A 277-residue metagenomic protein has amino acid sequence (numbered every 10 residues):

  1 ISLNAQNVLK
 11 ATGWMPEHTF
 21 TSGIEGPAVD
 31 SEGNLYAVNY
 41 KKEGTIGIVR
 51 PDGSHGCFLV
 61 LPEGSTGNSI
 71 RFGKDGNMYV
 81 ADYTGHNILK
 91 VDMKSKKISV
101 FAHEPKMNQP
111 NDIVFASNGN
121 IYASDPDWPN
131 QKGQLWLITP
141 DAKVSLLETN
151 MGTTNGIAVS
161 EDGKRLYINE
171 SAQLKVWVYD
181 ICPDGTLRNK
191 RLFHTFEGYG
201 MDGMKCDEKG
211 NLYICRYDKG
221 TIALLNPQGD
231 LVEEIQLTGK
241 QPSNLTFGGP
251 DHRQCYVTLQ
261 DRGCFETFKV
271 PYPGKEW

Functional and structural regions predicted by a protein language model:
L3-T21, K190-R191: A short helix->beta-strand "capping" segment at the edge of beta-propeller domains
T12-G13, G56-V60, S99-H103, S145-T149 (+3 more regions): Beta-propeller fold detector
H18-L35, P62-D82, N87, E104-K132 (+4 more regions): Beta-rich, blade/repeat-based domains predominating in secreted/periplasmic proteins but also intracellular
Y36-V60: Beta-propeller domains
Y40-K41, Y83, P126-W128, S171 (+5 more regions): Short loop/turn segments immediately following the C-termini of beta-strands
T45-G47, N87-L89, Q134-W136, K175-W177 (+2 more regions): A short loop-to-beta-strand structural motif that recurs across blades of beta-propeller domains
V49-S54, D92-K96, I138-A142, I181-G185 (+2 more regions): Short loop/turn segments that connect beta-strands within beta-propeller blades
L174-K175, Y179-I181, T186-K190, H194-P227: Loop/turn-rich, solvent-exposed surfaces of beta-rich toroidal or solenoidal domains
